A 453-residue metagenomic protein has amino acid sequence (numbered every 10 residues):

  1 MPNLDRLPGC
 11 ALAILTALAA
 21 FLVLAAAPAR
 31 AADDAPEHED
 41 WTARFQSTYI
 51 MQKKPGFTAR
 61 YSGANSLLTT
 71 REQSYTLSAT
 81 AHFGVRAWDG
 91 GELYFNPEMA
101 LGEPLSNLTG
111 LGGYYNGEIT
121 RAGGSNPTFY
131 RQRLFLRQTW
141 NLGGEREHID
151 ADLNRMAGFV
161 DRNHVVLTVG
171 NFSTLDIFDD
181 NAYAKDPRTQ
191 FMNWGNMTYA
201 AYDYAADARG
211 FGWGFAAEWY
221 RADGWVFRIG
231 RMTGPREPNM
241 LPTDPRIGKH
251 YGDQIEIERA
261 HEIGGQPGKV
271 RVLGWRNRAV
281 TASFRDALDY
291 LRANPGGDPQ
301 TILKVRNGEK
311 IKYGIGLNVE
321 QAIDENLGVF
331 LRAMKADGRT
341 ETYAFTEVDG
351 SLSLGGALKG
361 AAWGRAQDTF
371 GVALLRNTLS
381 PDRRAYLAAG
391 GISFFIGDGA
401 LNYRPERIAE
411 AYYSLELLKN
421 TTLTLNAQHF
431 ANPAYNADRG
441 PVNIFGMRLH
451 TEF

Functional and structural regions predicted by a protein language model:
A32-W41, P55-G56, G84-L93, N141-H164 (+6 more regions): Short loop/turn motifs that connect adjacent beta-strands in outer-membrane beta-barrel proteins
W41, Y75-A81, Y130-L136, V165 (+7 more regions): Hydrophobic, lipid-facing positions within transmembrane beta-strands of outer-membrane proteins
A43, S47-M51, F95-M99, L167-N171 (+7 more regions): Transmembrane beta-barrel strands of outer-membrane/channel proteins
V85-A87, P97, Q138-W140, N171 (+7 more regions): Residue-level signature of outer-membrane beta-barrel architecture
G110-N126, Y130, E145-G252, E256 (+1 more regions): Surface-exposed coil loops of outer-membrane beta-barrel proteins
Q132-E145, V372, P441-F453: Outer-membrane beta-barrel "beta-signal"
W194-V319, D324-V329, A333-T340, E347 (+1 more regions): Signature for the C-terminal beta-barrel architecture of outer-membrane proteins
E258, L273-E309, F330, D337 (+3 more regions): Outer membrane beta-barrel transmembrane domains
